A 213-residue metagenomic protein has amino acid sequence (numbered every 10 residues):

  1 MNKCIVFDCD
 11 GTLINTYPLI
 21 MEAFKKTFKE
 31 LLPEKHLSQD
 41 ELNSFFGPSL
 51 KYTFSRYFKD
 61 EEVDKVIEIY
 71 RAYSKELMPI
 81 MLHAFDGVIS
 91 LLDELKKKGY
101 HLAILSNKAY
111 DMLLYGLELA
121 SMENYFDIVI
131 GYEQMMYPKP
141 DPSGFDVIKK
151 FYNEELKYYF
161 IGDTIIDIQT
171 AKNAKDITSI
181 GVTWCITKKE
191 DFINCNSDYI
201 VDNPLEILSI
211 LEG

Functional and structural regions predicted by a protein language model:
N2-S90, E94: N-terminal helical cap/lid subdomain that shapes the substrate entry/recognition surface in HAD-like hydrolases
C4, P138-I168: Conserved Lys-Pro-Asp/Glu-containing loop-to-beta segment of HAD-superfamily phosphomonoesterases, centered on
E34, M122-D127, E155: Conserved H-loop
L42, E123-P138: A short, structured active-site edge motif that brings together acidic residues
E76-I104, Y110, L114, P142: Short, acidic loop-to-helix structural element flanking the phosphoryl-transfer center in phosphate-processing enzymes
I89-K97, K149, I168-N173: Surface-exposed amphipathic alpha-helices with a cationic face
F160-Y199: Acidic, Mg2+-coordinating phosphoryl-transfer loop and its flanking beta/alpha structural elements, shared across
